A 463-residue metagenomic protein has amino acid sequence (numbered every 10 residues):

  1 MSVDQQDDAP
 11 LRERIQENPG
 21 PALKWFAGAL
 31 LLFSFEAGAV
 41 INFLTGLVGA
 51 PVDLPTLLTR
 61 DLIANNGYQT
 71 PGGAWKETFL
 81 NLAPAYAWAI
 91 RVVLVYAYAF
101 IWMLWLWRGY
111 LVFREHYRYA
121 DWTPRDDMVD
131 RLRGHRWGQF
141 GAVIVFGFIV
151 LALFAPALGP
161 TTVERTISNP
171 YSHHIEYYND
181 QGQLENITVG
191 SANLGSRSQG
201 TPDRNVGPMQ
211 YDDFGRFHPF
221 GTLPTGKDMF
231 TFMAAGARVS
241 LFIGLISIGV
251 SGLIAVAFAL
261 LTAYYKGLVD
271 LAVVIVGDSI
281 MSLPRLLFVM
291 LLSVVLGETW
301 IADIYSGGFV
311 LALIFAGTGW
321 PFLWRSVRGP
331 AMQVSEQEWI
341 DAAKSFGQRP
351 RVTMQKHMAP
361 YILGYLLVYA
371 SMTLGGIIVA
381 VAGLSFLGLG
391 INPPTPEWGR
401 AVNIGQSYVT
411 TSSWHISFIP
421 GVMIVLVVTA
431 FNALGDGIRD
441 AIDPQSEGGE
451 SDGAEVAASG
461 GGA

Functional and structural regions predicted by a protein language model:
M1-F140, L153-T225, E450-A463: Membrane-topology segments of multi-pass transport proteins
P19, L23, A27-L30, L241-I254 (+3 more regions): Transmembrane alpha-helices
E36-V52, R60-I90, W137-G138, A152 (+4 more regions): Generic hydrophobic transmembrane alpha-helix motif, especially the helices
L132, M233, A237, L241 (+7 more regions): Hydrophobic alpha-helical elements at and bordering transmembrane segments of multi-pass membrane proteins
L283, V289-L292, F309-L323, Q333 (+5 more regions): Hydrophobic transmembrane alpha-helices
M290-L296, V334, T373-I419, M423 (+1 more regions): Glycine-rich helix-loop "coupling/hinge" segments at transmembrane-helix boundaries in multipass transporters
G297-G307, T318, G364, S371-M372 (+1 more regions): C-terminal transmembrane helix and the adjacent membrane-cytosol boundary/short C-terminal tail of inner/organellar
